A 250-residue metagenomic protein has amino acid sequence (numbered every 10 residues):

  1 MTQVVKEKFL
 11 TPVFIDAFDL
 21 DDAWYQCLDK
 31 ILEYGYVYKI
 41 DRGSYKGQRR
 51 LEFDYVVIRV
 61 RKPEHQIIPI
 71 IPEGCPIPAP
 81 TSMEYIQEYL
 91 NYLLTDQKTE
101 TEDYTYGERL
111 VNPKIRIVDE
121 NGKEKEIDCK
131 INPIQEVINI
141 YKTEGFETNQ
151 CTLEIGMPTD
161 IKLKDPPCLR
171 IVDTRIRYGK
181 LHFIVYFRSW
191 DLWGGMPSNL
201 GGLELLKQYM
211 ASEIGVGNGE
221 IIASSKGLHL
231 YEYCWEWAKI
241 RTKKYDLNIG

Functional and structural regions predicted by a protein language model:
M1-G250: Terminal, non-catalytic protein-protein interaction segments that mediate quaternary/complex assembly
